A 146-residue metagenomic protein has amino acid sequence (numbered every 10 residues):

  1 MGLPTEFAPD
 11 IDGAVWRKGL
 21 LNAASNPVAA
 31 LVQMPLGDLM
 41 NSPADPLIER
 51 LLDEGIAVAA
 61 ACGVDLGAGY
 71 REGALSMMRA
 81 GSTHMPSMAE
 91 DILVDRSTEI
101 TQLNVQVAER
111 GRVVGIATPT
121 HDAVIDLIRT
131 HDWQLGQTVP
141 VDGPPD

Functional and structural regions predicted by a protein language model:
M1-L21, A30-E72: Internal alpha-helical scaffold of NAD(P)-dependent oxidoreductase catalytic cores
K18-N26, M78-R79: Hydrophobic alpha-helical segments that form the core of small-molecule binding pockets and/or dimer interfaces
P27-D38, V114-A117, L135-G136: Short helix-capping/linker segments at secondary-structure and domain boundaries
P46-D146: NAD(P)-dependent Rossmann-like dehydrogenase/reductase catalytic/cofactor-binding core
